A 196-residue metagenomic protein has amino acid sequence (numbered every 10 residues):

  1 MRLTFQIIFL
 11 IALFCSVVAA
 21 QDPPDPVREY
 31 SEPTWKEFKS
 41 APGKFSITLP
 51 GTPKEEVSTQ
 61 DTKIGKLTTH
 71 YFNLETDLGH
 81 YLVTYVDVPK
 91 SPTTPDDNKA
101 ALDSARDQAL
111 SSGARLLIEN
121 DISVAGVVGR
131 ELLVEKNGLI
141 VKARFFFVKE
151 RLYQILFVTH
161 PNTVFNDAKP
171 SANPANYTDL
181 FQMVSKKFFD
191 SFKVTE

Functional and structural regions predicted by a protein language model:
M1-R2: N-terminal secretory signal peptides that target proteins for export/translocation
Q6-S16: Bacterial N-terminal signal peptides
V18-A20: Boundary at the C-terminal end of the N-terminal hydrophobic targeting segment
D22-E37: N-terminal low-complexity, Pro/Thr/Ser-rich intrinsically disordered segments that act as propeptides or flexible
S46-F72, D103-E150: Signature of long, low-cysteine stretches enriched in small and polar/charged residues
G51-E55, D97-G113, Y153-E196: Surface-exposed amphipathic alpha-helical segments
T69-A100, Y153-L156: A short acidic-to-branched-hydrophobic micro-motif
